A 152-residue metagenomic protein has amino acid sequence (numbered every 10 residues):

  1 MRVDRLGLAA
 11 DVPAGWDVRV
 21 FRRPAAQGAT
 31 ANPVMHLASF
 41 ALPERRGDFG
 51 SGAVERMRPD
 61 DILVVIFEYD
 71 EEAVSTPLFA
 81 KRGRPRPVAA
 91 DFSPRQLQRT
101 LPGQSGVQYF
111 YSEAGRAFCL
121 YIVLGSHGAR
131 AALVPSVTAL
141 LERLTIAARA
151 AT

Functional and structural regions predicted by a protein language model:
R2-D4, P33, A38, S93 (+2 more regions): Terminal low-complexity, poorly structured segments
R2-L78: Secretory pathway targeting signatures of secreted, lumenal, and periplasmic proteins
G7, A117, L141: Extracellular structured ligand-interaction cores
A9, W16, S126-G128, A150: Residues that cap or initiate secondary-structure elements
A53-A132, T138: Signature of long, low-cysteine stretches enriched in small and polar/charged residues
A139, A147-A151: Mixed-charge, glycine-accented linear interaction segment located at domain edges/termini
